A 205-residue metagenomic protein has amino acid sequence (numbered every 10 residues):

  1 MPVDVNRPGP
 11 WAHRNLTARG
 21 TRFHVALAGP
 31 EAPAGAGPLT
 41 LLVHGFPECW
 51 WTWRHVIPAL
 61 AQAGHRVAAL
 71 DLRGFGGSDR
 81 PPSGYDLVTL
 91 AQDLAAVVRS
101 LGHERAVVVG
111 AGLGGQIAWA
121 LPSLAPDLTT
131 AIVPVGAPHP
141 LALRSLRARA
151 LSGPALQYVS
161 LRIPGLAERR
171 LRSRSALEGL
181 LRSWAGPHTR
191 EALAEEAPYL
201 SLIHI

Functional and structural regions predicted by a protein language model:
M1-R14, T21-V25, G29-P33, L39 (+3 more regions): Flexible "cap/lid" subdomain of the alpha/beta-hydrolase fold that forms the substrate-access gate
L16-R19, E48: Short gly/ser/thr-rich secondary-structure transition/capping motifs
P30-G77: Conserved HGGG/HGGXW glycine-rich cap/lid loop of the alpha/beta-hydrolase fold
